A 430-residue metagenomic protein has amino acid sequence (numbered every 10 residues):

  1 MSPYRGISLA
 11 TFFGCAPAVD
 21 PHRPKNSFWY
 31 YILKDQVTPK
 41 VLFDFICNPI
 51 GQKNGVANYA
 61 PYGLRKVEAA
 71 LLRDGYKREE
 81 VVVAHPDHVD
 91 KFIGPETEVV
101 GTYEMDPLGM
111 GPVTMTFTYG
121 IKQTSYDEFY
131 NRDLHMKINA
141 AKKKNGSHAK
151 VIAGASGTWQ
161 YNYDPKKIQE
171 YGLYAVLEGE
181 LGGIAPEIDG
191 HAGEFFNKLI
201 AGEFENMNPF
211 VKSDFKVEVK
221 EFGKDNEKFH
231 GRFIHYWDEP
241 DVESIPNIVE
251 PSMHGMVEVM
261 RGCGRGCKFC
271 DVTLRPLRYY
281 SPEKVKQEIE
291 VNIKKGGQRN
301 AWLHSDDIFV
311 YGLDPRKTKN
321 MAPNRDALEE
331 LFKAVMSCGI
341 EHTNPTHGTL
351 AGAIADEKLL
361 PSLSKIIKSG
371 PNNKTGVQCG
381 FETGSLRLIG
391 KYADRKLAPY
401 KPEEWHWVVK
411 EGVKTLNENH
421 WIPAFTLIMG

Functional and structural regions predicted by a protein language model:
M1-S2, D90-F92, K143-K144, K167-I168 (+4 more regions): A general structural signal for short secondary-structure junctions and capping/turn motifs
M1-T11, N26-N54, R73, L360-W407: Long, low-complexity, intrinsically disordered polar/charged segments
R5-S8, V99-V100, A149-V151, A175 (+5 more regions): Beta-sheet entry/capping signal
T11-A16, V100-T116, L303-L313, C379-G384 (+1 more regions): Short loop/turn segments at strand-loop or loop-helix junctions that form parts of catalytic or ligand-binding pockets
T11-D35, P39, F43-Q287: Acidic, low-complexity intrinsically disordered segments
H85-H88, D106, A155-G157, R261-C263 (+4 more regions): Short, flexible loop/turn elements at secondary-structure junctions
V272, Y280-V285, H347, Y392 (+1 more regions): Composition- and surface-driven signal marking solvent-exposed, interaction-prone regions in large proteins
V291-I422, M429: Conserved SAM/AdoMet-binding glycine-rich loop
